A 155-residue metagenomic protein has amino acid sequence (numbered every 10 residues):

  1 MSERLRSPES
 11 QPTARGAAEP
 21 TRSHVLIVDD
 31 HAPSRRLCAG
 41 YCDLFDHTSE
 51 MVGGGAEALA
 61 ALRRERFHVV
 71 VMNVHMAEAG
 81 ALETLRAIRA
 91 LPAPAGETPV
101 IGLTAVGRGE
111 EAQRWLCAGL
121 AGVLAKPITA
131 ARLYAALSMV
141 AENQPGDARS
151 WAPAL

Functional and structural regions predicted by a protein language model:
R36-L44: Charged docking surfaces used in two-component/phosphorelay signaling
M51-A60, A81: Helix N-cap/capping motif at the beta->alpha junctions
A60, L82-A95: Short amphipathic alpha-helix used as the core "switch/output" element in two-component signaling
R66-M76: Active-site beta3 strand of CheY-like receiver
A77-E78, R108: The feature encodes the CheY-like receiver
A81, W115-A121: As written
L103-T104: Hydrophobic/aromatic residues positioned on beta-strands within the core alpha/beta folds
I128-L137: C-terminal output helix
